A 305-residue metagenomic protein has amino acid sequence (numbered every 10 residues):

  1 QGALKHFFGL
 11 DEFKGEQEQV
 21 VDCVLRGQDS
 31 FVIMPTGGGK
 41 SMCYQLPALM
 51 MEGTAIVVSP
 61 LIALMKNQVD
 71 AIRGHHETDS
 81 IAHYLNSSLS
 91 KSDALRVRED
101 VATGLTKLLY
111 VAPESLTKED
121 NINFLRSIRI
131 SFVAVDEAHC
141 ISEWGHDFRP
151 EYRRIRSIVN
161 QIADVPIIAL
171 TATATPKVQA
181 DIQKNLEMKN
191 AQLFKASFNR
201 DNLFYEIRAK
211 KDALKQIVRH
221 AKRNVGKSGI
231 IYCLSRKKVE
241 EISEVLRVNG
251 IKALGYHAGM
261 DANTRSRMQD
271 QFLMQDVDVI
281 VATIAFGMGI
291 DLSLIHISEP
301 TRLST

Functional and structural regions predicted by a protein language model:
G2, H6, G15, Q19 (+8 more regions): Helicase motor core with emphasis on the C-terminal RecA-like subdomain
E12: Conserved micro-motifs of the catalytic ATP-binding
A48-M50, T54: Conserved short alpha-helical elements in the N-terminal third of ANL/AMP-binding
A63: Conserved Rossmann-like nucleotide-cofactor binding loop
